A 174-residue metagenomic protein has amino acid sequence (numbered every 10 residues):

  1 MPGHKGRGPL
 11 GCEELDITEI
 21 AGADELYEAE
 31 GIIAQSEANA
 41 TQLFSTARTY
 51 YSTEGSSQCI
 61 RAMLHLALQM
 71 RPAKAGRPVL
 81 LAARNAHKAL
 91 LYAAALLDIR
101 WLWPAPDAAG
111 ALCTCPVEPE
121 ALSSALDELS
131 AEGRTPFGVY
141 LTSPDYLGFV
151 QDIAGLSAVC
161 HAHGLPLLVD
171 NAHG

Functional and structural regions predicted by a protein language model:
M1-L15: N-terminal glycine-rich, Lys/His-bearing helix-loop that initiates the first secondary-structure elements of many
C12-Q58: Conserved N-terminal alpha-helix of the aminotransferase class I/II PLP-enzyme fold
I33, T53-C59, A86-K88, P144-F149 (+1 more regions): Gly/Ser/Thr-rich loops at beta-strand to alpha-helix junctions that form or flank small-molecule/cofactor-binding
R48-R77, K88-A93: Conserved beta-loop-alpha segment that forms the PLP phosphate-binding cup at the N-terminus of a helix
Y50-T53, A82-A83, W103-P104, Y140-L141 (+1 more regions): General beta-strand structural signal in soluble alpha/beta enzymes
A82-R100: Substrate-binding/gating loop at the entrance of the active-site cleft, primarily in PLP-dependent aminotransferase-like
N85-A86, A105-A111, H173: Short, acidic/turn-prone active-site loops that include or flank metal/cofactor- and phosphate-binding residues
L112-G174: Active-site phosphate-binding strand-loop segment of PLP-dependent enzymes
